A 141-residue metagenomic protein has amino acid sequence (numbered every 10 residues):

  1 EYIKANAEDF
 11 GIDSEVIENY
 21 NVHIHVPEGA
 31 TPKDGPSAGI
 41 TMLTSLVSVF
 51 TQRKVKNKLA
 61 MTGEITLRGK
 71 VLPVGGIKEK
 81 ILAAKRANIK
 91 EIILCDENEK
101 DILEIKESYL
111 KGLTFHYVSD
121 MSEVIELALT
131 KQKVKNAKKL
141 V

Functional and structural regions predicted by a protein language model:
E1-V141: Peripheral, non-AAA+ core regions of ATP-driven protein-machinery
